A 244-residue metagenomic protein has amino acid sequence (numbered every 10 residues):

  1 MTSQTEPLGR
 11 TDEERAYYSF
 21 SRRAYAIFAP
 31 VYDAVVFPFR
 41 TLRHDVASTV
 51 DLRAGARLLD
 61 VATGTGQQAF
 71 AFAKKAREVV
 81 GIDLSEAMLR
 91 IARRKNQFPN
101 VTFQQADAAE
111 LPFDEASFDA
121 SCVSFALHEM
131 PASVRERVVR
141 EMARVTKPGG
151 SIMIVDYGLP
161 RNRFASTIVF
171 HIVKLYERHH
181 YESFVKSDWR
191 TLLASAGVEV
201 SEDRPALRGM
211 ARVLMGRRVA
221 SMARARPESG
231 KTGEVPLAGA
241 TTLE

Functional and structural regions predicted by a protein language model:
T2-R53, Q67, V169-V173: Conserved class I S-adenosyl-L-methionine
G9-S19, I82, M153-A196, V200-V213: C-terminal alpha-helical "lid/dimerization" subdomain adjacent to the S-adenosyl-L-methionine
R57, G149-S151: Short glycine-centered segments of the SAM/dcSAM-binding site in methyltransferase folds
L59-V61, T65-E110: Class I SAM-dependent methyltransferase SAM/SAH-binding core
A109-S121: A short acidic, Gly/Pro-enriched loop at the edge of an enzyme's catalytic core that lines a small-molecule cofactor
A120-S133: A short SAM/SAH-binding and catalytic strip from SAM-dependent methyltransferases
E136-P148: A short glycine-rich, Lys/Arg-flanked "PGG" loop and its adjoining helix->strand segment in the class I
A196-E244: Core SAM-dependent methyltransferase catalytic element
